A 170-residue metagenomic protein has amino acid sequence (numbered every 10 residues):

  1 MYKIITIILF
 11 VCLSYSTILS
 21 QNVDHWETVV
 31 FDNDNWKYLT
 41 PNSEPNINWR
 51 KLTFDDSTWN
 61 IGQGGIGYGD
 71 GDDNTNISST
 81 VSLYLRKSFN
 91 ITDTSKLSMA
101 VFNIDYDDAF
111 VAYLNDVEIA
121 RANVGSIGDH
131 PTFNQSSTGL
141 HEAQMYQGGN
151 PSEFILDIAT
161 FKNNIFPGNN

Functional and structural regions predicted by a protein language model:
M1-V23: Bacterial Sec-dependent N-terminal signal peptides
I18-S43: Boundary/junction segments of secreted and surface-exposed precursor proteins
N35-P45, G65-G67, D93-S95, V117-E118 (+1 more regions): Acidic glycine-/aspartate-rich tracts in secreted/extracellular proteins
W36, W59, F89, S95-D116: Aromatic-lined ligand-binding clefts that engage carbohydrates, nucleic acids, or primary amines
L52, D56-S88: Surface-exposed, low-complexity/disordered Ser/Thr/Gly/Pro/Asn-rich loops and linkers
R86-K96, T160-N164: Extracellular and analogous surface-interaction loops
E118-L140: Short, solvent-exposed beta-strand-to-loop segments that form ligand-recognition rims of beta-rich domains
N134-N170: Short, surface-exposed tryptophan/glycine-enriched loops that mediate extracellular molecular recognition
